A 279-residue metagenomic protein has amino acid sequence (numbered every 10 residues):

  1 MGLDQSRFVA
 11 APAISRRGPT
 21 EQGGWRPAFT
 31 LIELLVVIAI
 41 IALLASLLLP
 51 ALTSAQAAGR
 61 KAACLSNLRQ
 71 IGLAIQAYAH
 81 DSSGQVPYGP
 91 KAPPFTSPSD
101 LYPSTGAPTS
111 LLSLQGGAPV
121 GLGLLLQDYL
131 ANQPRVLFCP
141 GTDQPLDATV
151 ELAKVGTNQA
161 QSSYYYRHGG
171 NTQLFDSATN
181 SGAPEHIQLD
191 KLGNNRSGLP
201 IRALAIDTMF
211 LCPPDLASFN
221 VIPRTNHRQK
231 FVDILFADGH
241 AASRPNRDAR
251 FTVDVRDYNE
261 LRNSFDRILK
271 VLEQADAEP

Functional and structural regions predicted by a protein language model:
M1-L31: N-terminal leader/signal peptides at the extreme start of proteins
L3-S6, A13, I32, I38 (+5 more regions): Generic alpha-helix initiation/capping and coil-helix boundary signal
R7-A11, R26, V37-L43, L49 (+3 more regions): N-terminal cationic amphipathic segment used for targeting or macromolecule association
V9-A10, R17, W25, L48 (+3 more regions): Selective for proline/serine-rich intrinsically disordered segments in cytosolic/nuclear regulatory regions
V9-G18, Q56, N180-S181, A242-R244: N-terminal processing/targeting junctions
P27-S66: Amphipathic alpha-helical segments typified by the pilin-like N-terminal helix that continues immediately C-terminal
C64-P279: Short, well-structured segments within or immediately adjacent to enzyme catalytic domains that line ligand-binding
